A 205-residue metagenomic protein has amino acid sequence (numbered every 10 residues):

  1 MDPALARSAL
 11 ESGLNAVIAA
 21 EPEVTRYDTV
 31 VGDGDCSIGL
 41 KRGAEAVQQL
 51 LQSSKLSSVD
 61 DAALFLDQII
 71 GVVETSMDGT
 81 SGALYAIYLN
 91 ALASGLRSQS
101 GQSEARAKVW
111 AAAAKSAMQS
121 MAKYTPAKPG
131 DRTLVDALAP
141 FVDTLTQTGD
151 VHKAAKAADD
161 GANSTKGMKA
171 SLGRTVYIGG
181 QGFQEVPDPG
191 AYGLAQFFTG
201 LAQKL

Functional and structural regions predicted by a protein language model:
M1-L205: N-terminal loops that bind phosphate or other acidic moieties and the adjacent beta-alpha structural core
